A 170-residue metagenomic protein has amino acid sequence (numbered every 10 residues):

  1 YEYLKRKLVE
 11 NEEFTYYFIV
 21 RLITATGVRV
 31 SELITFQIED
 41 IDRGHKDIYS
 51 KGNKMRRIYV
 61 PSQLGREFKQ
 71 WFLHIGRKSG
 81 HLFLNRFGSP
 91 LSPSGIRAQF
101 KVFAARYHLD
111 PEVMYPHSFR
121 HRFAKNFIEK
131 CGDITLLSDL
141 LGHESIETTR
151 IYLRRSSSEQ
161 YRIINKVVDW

Functional and structural regions predicted by a protein language model:
Y1-W170: Conserved catalytic core of the tyrosine transesterase superfamily
